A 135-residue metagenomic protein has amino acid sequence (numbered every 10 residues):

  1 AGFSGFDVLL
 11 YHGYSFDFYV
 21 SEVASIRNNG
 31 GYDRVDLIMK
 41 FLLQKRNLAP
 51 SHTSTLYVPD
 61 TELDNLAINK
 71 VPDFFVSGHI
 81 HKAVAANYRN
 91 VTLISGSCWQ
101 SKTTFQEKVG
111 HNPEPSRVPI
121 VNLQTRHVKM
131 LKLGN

Functional and structural regions predicted by a protein language model:
A1-N135: Extended recognition/assembly regions associated with phosphoester-bond processing machinery
